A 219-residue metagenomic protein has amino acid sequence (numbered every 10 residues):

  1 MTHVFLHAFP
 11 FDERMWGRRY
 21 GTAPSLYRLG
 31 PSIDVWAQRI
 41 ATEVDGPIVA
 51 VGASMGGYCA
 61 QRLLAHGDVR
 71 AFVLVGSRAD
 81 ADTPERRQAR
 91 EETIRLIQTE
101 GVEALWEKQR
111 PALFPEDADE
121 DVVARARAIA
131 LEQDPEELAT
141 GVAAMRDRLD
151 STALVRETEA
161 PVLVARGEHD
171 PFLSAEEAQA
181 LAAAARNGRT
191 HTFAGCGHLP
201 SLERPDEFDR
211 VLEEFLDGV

Functional and structural regions predicted by a protein language model:
M1-D34, Q38-R39: Conserved HGGG/HGGXW glycine-rich cap/lid loop of the alpha/beta-hydrolase fold
G52, G56, A60: Gly/Ala-rich beta-loop-alpha elbow adjacent to hydrolase catalytic centers
Q61, A65-E107: Flexible "cap/lid" loop of the alpha/beta hydrolase fold
D82-E85, E100-E157: Conserved alpha/beta-hydrolase catalytic His-Asp/Glu region
T158, V164-R166, D170: Short beta-strand/loop motif that positions the catalytic acidic residue of the alpha/beta-hydrolase fold
P171-E177: Conserved alpha/beta-hydrolase "acid-adjacent" motif
A183-H198: Catalytic histidine neighborhood in serine/cysteine hydrolases with alpha/beta-hydrolase-type architecture
C196-D209: Catalytic histidine-centered segment of alpha/beta-hydrolase-like enzymes
